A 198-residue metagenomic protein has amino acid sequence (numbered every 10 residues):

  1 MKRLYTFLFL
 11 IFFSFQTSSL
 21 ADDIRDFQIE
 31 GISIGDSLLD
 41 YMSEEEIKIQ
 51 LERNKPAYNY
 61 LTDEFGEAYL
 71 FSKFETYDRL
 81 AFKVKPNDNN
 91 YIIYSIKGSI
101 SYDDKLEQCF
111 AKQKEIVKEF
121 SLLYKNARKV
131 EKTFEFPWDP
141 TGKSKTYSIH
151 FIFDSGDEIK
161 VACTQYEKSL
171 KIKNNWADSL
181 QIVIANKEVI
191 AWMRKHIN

Functional and structural regions predicted by a protein language model:
L4-Q16: Sec-dependent N-terminal signal peptides
I11, S72, P86-D88, T141 (+1 more regions): Generic marker of residues within folded, mature protein domains
T17-A21: Sec/Tat signal peptide C-region and signal peptidase I cleavage site
D22-F65, K97-N198: Non-cytosolic coordination micro-motifs
A68-I92: Compositionally biased P/S/T/G-rich terminal and signal peptide-adjacent segments that lie outside catalytic cores
